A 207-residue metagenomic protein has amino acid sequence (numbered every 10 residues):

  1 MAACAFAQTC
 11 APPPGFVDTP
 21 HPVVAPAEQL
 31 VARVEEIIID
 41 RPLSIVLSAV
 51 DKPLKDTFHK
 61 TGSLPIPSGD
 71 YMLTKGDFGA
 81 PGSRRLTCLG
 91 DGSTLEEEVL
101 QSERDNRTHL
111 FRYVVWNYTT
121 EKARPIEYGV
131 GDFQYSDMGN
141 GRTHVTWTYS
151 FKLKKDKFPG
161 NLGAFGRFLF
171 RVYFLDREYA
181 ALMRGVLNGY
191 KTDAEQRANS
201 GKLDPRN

Functional and structural regions predicted by a protein language model:
A5-D77: Hydrophobic ligand-binding cavity/cleft-lining segments
Q29-I38, R84, T94, L110 (+2 more regions): Intrinsic-disorder/low-complexity, polar/charged segments enriched in Ser/Thr/Lys/Arg/Asp/Glu/Gln
V34-I37, L95-S102, Y128-D137, Y149: Hydrophobic/aromatic beta-strand elements that line small-molecule binding cavities or substrate pockets in beta-rich
I37-S44, L169, Y173, R177-A181: Soluble non-cytosolic domains of exported or imported proteins
P42-P53, T57, R85, V99 (+2 more regions): Hydrophobic pocket/interface hotspot
F58, S68-V130, A181, G185-G201 (+1 more regions): Glycine-rich portal/gate segments that line the openings of hydrophobic small-molecule binding cavities
Y118-R177: Beta-strand/loop substructures that line and gate deep hydrophobic ligand-binding cavities in soluble
